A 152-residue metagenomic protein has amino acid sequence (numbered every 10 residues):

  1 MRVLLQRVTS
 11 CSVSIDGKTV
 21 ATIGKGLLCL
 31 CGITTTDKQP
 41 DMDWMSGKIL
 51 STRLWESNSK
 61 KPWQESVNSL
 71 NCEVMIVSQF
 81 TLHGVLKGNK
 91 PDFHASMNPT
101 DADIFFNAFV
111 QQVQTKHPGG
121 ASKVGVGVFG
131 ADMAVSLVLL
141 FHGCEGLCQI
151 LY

Functional and structural regions predicted by a protein language model:
M1-K90, I104-Y152: N-terminal, polar/charged subdomain of small-to-medium soluble alpha/beta proteins
P91-S96: Short glycine-enriched, charge-decorated loop/helix-capping segments at active-site entrances that position
N98-I104: A short acidic, glycine-rich active-site loop that binds or catalyzes chemistry on phosphate/adenosine moieties
